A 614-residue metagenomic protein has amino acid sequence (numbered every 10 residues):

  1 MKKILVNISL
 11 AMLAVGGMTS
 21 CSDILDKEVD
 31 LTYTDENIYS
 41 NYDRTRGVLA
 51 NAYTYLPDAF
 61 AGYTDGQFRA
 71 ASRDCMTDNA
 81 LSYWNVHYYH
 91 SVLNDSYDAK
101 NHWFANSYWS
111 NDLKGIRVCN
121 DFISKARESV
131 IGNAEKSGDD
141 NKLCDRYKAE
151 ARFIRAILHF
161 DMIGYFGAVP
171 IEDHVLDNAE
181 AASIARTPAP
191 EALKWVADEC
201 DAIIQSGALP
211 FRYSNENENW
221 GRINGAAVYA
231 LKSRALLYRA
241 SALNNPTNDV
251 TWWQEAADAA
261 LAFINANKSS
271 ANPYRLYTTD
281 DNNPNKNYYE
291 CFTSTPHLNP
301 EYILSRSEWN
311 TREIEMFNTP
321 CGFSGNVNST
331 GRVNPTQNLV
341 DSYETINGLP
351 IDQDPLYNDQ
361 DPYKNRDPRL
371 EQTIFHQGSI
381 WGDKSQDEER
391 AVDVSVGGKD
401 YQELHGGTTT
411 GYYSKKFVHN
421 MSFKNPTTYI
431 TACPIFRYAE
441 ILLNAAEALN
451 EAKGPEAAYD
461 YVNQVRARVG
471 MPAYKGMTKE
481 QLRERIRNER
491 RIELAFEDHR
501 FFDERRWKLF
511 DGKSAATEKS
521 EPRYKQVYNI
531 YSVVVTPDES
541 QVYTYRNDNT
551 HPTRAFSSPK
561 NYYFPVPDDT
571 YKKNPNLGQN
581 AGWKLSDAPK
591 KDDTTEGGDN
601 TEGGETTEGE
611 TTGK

Functional and structural regions predicted by a protein language model:
M1-S20: Sec-dependent bacterial lipoprotein signal peptides
V15-N41, V196, S233, A446 (+4 more regions): Bacterial Sec-dependent N-terminal signal peptides
S22-H90, V169, L193, D201 (+3 more regions): An aromatic- and glycine-enriched ligand-binding surface/loop that stacks and positions planar moieties
N41-F60, Y83-F166, A181-K194, D198-N215 (+8 more regions): Conserved, well-structured interaction surfaces
D112-G115, W195, N283-T345, T428 (+3 more regions): Long, intrinsically disordered, low-complexity segments
D161, Y165, Y238, A242-N245 (+4 more regions): Alpha-helix C-terminal capping/termination sites
L356-R437, G603, G613-K614: Flexible, polar/acidic helix-loop-strand segments at domain edges
